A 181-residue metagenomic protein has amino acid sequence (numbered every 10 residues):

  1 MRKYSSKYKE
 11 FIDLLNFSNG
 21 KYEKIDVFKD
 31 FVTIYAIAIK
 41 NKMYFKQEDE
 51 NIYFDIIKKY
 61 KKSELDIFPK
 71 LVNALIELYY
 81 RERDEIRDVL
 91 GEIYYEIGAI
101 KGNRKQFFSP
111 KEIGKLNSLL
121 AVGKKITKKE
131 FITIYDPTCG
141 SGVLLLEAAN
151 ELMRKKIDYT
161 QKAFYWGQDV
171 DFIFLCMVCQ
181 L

Functional and structural regions predicted by a protein language model:
M1-E96: A short N-terminal interaction module
S18-I25, N103-F108, T138, Y165-Q168: Short, charged/polar micro-motifs that form catalytic or ligand-binding hotspots
K24, E85, Y95-G98, V122 (+2 more regions): Glycine-centered secondary-structure boundary/capping sites
M43-E48, G102, I126-E130: Short, solvent-exposed secondary-structure capping/transition elements
Y79-E82, S109-I113: Short N-terminal helix-initiation segments at or just after the protein's N-terminus
Y80-D84, G98-G102, F131-T133: Generic detector of short, locally flexible boundary/turn motifs and exposed helical patches
D88-E112, S118-L119: Class I SAM-dependent transferase core
K111-L181: Conserved S-adenosyl-L-methionine
